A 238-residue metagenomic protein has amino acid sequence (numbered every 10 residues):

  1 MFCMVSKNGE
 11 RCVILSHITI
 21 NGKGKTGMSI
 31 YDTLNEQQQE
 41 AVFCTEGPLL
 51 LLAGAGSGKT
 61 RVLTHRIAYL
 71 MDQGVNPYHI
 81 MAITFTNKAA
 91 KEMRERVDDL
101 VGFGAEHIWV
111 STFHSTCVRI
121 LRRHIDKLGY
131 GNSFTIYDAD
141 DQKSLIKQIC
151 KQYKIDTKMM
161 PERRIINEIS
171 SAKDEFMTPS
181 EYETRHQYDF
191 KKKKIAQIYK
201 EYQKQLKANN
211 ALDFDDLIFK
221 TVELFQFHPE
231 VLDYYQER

Functional and structural regions predicted by a protein language model:
M1-M4: Methionine residue identity
C12-M28, E46-G47, S57, A68-E237: A basic/glycine-biased coupling hinge at the interface between accessory DNA-binding modules
Y31-T45: N-terminal pre-P-loop "Q-motif" helix
Q37-E40, R66, K220: Well-ordered alpha-helical segments embedded in enzymatic catalytic cores
L51-A53: Hydrophobic anchor at the beta1->P-loop junction of P-loop NTPases
V62: Hydrophobic positions on the alpha1 helix immediately C-terminal to the Walker A/P-loop
